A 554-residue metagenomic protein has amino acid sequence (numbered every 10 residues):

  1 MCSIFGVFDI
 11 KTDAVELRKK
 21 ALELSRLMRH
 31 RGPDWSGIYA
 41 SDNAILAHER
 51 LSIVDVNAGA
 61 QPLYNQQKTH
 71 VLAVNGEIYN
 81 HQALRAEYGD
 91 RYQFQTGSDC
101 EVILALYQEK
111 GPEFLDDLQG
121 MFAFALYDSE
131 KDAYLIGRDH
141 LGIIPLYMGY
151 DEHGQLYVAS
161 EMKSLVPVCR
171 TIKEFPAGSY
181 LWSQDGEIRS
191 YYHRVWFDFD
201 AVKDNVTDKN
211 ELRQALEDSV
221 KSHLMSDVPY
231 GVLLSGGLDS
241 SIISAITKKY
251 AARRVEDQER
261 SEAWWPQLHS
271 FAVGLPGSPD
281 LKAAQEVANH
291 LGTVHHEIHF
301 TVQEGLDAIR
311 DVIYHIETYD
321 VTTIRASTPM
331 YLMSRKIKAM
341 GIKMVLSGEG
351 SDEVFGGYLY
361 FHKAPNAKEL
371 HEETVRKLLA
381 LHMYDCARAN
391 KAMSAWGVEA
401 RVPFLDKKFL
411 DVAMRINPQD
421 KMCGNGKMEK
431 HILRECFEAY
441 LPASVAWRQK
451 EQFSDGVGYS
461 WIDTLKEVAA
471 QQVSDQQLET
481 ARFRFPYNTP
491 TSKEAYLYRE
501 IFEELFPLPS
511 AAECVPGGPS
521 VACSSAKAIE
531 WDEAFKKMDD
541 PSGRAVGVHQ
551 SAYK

Functional and structural regions predicted by a protein language model:
M1, F8, A339-L346, P365 (+1 more regions): Adenosyl-5′-phosphate
M1-Y319: Cysteine-centered catalytic environments shared across enzyme families
L17, T96-D99, L118, D208-L212 (+11 more regions): Hydrophobic (often cysteine-bearing) scaffold residues that line and stabilize catalytic clefts of nucleotide/cofactor
E109, D307-D311, G357-L359, V457-W461: Short secondary-structure transition/capping segments
A125, D320-M333, V375-L378, S474-E479: Short, basic, helix/turn surface patches
E174, G236, S240, A263 (+11 more regions): Active-site-proximal structural scaffolding
K209, V273-S334, Y360-L370, K391-A392 (+2 more regions): ATP-dependent adenylate-handling ligase core
I342-D352, Y358: Short acidic/histidine-rich active-site segments
